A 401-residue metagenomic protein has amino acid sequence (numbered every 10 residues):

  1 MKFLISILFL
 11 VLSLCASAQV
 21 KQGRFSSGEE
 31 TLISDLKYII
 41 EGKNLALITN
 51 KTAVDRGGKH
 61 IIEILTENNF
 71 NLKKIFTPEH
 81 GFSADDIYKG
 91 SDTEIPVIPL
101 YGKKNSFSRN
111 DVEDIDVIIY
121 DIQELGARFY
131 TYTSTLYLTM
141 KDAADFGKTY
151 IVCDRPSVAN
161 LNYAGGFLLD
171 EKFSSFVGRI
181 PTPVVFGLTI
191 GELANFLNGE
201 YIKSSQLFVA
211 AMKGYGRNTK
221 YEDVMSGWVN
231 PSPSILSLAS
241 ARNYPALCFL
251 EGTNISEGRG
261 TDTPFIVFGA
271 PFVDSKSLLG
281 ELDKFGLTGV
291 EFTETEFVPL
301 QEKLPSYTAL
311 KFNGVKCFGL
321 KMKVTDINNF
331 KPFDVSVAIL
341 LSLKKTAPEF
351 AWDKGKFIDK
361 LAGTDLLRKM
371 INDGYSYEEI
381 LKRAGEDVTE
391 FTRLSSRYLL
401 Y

Functional and structural regions predicted by a protein language model:
M1-Q22: Bacterial Sec-dependent N-terminal signal peptides
K73-E79: Short internal beta-strands
A84-Y88, I151-F173: Glycine-rich, charge-decorated loop segments at or immediately adjacent to ligand/cofactor-binding or catalytic sites
Y88-D114, A127: Glycine-rich oxoanion-binding loops at beta->alpha junctions
E124-L136: Glycine/threonine-rich flexible loop motifs
F173-Y244: Conserved anion/nucleotide-ligand pocket segment
Y215-Q301: Glycine-rich, aromatic-lined ligand/substrate-binding cores of catalytic and carbohydrate-binding domains
G269, V273-R383: Conserved functional hotspot residues or short segments at active or partner-binding sites across diverse domains
